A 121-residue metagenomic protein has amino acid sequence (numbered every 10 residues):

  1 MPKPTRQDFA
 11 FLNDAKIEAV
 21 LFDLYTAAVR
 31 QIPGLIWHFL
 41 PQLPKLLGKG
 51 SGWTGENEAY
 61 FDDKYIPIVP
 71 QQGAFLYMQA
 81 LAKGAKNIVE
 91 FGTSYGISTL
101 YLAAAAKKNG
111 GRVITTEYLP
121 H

Functional and structural regions predicted by a protein language model:
M1-H121: A short alpha-helical cap/connector motif
